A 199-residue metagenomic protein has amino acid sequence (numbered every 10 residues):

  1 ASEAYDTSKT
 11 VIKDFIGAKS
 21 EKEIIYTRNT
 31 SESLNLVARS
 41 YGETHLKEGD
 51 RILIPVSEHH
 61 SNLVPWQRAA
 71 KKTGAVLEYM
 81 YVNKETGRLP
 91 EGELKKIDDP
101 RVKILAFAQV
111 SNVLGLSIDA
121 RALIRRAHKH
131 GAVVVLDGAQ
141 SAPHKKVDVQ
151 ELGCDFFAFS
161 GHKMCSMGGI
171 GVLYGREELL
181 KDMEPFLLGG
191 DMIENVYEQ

Functional and structural regions predicted by a protein language model:
A1-Q199: Pyridoxal 5′-phosphate
